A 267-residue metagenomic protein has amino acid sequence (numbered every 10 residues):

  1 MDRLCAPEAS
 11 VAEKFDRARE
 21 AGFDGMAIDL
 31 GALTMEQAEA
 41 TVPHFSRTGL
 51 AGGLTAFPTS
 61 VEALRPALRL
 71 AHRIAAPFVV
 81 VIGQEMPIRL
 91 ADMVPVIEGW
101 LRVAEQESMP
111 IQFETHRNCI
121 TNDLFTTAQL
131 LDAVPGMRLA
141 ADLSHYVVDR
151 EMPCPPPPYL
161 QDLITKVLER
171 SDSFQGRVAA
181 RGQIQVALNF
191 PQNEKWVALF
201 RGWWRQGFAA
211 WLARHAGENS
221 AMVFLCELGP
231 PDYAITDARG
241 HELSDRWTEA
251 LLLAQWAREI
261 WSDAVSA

Functional and structural regions predicted by a protein language model:
M1-H72, A76, Q255-A267: N-terminal pre-domain/capping segments
M1-R3, M26-I28, L50-A56, V79-V81 (+4 more regions): Hydrophobic faces of well-ordered beta-strands that scaffold small-molecule active sites in alpha/beta enzyme cores
E13-R17, E39-R47, P66-R73, D92-Q106 (+6 more regions): Alpha-helical scaffolding segments of alpha/beta enzyme cores, especially the outer helices of TIM-barrel or partial
T48-L139, V148: Active-site acidic/histidine proton-transfer and metal-coordination neighborhood in alpha/beta enzyme cores
Q106-N193: Acidic/histidine-rich catalytic cores of soluble enzymes
Y159-D162, W196-E218: A short, acidic, amphipathic alpha-helical segment used as a generic capping/interface helix at domain edges
R214-R246: C-terminal alpha-helical cap/extension of soluble enzyme domains
I235-S266: Short, low-complexity, polybasic intrinsically disordered segments
